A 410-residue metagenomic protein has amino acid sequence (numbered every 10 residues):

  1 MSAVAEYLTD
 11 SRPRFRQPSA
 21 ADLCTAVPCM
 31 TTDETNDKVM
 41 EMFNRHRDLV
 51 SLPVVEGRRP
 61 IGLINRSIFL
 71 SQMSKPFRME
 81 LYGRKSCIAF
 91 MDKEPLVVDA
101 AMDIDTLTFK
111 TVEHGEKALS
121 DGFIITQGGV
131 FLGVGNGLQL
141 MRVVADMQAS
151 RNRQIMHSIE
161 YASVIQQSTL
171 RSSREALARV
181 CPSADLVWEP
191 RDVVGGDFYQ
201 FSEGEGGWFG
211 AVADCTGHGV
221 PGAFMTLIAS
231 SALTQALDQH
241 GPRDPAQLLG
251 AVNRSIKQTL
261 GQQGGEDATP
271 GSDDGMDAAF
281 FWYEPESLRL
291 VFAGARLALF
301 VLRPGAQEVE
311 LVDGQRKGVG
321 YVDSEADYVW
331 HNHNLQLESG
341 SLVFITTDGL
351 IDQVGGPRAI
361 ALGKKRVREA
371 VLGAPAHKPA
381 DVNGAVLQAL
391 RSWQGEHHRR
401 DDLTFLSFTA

Functional and structural regions predicted by a protein language model:
S2-A26, N65-S120, N136-H157, Y161 (+1 more regions): Tandem CBS (Bateman) regulatory domains
A21-D22, T32-S51, E116: Sensory modules in modular signal-transduction proteins
L23-T31, E94-V98, T169-R171, L233-L237 (+1 more regions): Short regulatory/linker helices and ligand/cofactor-binding micro-motifs at input modules
T31-E34, D99-D105, D313-Q315: Short loop/turn segments at beta-alpha junctions that line or gate ligand-sensing/allosteric surfaces
D33-E41, D105-T108, A162-S163, Q167 (+3 more regions): Short amphipathic alpha-helical segments
F43-R47, L52-F69, T111, D121-L140 (+1 more regions): A glycine-centered beta-loop-beta connector
S150-E338, L342, H397-A410: … and, occasionally, acidic/histidine-rich disordered N-termini of signaling adaptors
P221-H240, E310, L337-H397: Active-site-proximal, acidic helix/loop segment immediately C-terminal to a metal-coordinating Asp/Glu
